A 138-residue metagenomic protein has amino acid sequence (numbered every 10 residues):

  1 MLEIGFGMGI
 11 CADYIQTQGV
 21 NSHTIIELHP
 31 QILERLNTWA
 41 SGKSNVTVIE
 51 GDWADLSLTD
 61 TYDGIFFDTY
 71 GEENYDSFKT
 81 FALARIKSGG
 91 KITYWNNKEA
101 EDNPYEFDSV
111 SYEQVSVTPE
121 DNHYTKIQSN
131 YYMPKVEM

Functional and structural regions predicted by a protein language model:
M1-D55: SAM cofactor-binding core of SAM-dependent methyltransferases, primarily the Rossmann-like beta-alpha-beta module
I4-G5, D68, W95-N97: Active-site-proximal beta-strand/loop segments in catalytic clefts of secreted hydrolases
T17-Q18, A40-K43, L58-Y62, R85-I86 (+1 more regions): Intrinsically disordered, low-complexity regulatory regions enriched in Ser/Pro/Gly/Thr and acidic residues
G19-V20, Y62-G64, G89, F107: Short, well-ordered alpha-helix to beta-strand connector turns
E27, T69, Q114: Residues that line or immediately flank small-molecule/substrate-binding pockets and catalytic motifs
I32-R35, E73-M138: C-terminal substrate-binding/active-site "lid" region of AdoMet-derived donor-dependent transferases
A54-I65, T69: A short acidic, Gly/Pro-enriched loop at the edge of an enzyme's catalytic core that lines a small-molecule cofactor
